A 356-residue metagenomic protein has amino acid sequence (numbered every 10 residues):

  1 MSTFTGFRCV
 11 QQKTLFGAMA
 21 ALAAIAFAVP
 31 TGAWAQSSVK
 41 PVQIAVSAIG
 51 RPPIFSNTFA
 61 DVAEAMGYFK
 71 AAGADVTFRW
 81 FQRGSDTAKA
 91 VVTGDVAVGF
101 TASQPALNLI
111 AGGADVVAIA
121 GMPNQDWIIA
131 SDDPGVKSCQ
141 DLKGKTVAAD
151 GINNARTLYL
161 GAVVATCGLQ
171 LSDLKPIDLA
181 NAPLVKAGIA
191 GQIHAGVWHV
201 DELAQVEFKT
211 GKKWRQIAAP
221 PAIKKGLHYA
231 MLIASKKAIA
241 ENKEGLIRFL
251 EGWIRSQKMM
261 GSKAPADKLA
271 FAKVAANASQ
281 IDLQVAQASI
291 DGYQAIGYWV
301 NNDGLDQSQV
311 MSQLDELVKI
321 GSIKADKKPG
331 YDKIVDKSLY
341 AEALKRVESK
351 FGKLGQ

Functional and structural regions predicted by a protein language model:
S2-A20: Bacterial N-terminal signal peptides that target proteins for export
G17-V29: Bacterial N-terminal signal peptides
V29-A35: Sec/Tat signal peptide C-region and signal peptidase I cleavage site
Q36-A180, L184-A190, H194-V200, Q216-P220 (+1 more regions): Short, glycine-/small- and polar/acidic-enriched structural segments that line small-molecule recognition paths
V96, A190, Y293-S308, L339-V347: Short amphipathic alpha-helical segments at helix boundaries and their inter-helical linkers
P183-K186, A190-S279: Pocket-lining segment of extracytoplasmic ligand-binding domains
A240-A325: Secondary-structure end/capping motifs
L314-Q356: Conserved C-terminal helix/tail region of periplasmic/extracytoplasmic solute-binding proteins
